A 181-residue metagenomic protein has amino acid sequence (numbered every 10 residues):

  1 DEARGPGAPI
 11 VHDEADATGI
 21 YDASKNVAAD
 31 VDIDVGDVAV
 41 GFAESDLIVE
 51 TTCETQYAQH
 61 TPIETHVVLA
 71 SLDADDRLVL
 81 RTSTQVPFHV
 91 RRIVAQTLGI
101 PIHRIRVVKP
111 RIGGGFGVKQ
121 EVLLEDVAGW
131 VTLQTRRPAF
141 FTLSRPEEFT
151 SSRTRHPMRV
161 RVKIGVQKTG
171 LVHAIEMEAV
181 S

Functional and structural regions predicted by a protein language model:
D1-S181: Structural alpha/beta core scaffold segments of enzyme domains
